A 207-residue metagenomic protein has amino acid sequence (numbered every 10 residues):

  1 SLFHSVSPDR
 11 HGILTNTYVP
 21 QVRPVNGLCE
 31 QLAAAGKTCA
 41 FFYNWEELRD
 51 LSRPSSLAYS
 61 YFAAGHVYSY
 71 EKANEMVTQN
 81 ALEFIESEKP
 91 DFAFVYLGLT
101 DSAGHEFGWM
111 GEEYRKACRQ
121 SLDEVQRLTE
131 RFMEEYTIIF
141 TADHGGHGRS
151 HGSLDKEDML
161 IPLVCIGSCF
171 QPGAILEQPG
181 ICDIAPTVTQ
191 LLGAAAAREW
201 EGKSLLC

Functional and structural regions predicted by a protein language model:
S1-C207: Feature captures the catalytic ectodomains and active-site-proximal regions of enzymes that hydrolyze or transfer
